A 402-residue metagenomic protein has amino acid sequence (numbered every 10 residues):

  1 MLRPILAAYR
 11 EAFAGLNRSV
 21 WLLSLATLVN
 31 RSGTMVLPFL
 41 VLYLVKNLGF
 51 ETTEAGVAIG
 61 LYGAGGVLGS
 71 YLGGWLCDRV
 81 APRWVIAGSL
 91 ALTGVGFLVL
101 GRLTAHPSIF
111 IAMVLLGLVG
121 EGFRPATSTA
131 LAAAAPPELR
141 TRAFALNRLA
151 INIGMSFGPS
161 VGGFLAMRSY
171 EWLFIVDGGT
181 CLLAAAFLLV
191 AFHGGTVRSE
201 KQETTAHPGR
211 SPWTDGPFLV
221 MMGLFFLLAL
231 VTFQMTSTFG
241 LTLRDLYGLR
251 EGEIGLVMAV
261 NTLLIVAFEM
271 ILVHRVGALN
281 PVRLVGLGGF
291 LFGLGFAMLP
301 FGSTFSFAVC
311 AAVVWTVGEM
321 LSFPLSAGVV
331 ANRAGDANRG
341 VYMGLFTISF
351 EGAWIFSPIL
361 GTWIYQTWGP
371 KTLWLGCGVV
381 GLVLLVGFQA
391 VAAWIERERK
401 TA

Functional and structural regions predicted by a protein language model:
M1-N17, H193-G223: Juxtamembrane intracellular "pre-TM" segments in multi-pass secondary transporters
F13-G63, L219-L224, A229-V257: Helix-loop boundary and gating motifs at the non-cytosolic
M35, G63-V67, Y71, M155-S156 (+2 more regions): Residue-level signature of mid-helix packing/kink "hotspots" within the transmembrane helices of 12-pass Major
G69-A81, F268-P281: Helix-to-loop junctions at the C-terminal end of transmembrane segments in multipass secondary transporters
W84-L98, R283-A297: Structural signature of the two symmetry-related core transmembrane helices
G101-A112, P300-A311: Helix-loop junctions at membrane interfaces in 12-TM secondary transporters
M113-I153: Cytoplasmic helix-loop-helix junction between adjacent transmembrane helices in 12-TM secondary transporters
F174-L189, W374-Q389: Symmetry-related core transmembrane helices of the 12-TM Major Facilitator Superfamily/SLC fold
